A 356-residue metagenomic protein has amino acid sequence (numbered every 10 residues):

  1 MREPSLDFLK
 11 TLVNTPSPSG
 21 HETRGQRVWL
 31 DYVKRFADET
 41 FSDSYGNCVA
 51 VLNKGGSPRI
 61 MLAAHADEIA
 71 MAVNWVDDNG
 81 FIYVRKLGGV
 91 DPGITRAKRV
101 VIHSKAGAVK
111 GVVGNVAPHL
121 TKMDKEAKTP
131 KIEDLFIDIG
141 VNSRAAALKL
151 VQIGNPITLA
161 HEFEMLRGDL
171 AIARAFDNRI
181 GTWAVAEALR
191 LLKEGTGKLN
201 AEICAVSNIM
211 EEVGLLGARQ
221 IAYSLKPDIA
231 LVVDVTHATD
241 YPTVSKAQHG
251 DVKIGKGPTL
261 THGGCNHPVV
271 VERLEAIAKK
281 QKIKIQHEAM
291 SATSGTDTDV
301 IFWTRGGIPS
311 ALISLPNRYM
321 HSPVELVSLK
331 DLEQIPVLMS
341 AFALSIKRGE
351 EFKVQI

Functional and structural regions predicted by a protein language model:
M1-I356: N-terminal hydrophobic/helix-forming segments and targeting peptides
